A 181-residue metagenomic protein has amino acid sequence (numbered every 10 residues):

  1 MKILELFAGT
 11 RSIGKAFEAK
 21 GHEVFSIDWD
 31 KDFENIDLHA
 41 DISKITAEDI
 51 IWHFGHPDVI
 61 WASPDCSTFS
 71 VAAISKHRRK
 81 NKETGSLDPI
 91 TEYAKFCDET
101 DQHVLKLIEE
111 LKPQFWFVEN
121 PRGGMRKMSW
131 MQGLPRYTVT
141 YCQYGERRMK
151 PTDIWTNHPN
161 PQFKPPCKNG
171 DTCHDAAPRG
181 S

Functional and structural regions predicted by a protein language model:
M1-S181: Conserved active-site and SAM-binding loop architecture of S-adenosyl-L-methionine-dependent nucleic-acid
